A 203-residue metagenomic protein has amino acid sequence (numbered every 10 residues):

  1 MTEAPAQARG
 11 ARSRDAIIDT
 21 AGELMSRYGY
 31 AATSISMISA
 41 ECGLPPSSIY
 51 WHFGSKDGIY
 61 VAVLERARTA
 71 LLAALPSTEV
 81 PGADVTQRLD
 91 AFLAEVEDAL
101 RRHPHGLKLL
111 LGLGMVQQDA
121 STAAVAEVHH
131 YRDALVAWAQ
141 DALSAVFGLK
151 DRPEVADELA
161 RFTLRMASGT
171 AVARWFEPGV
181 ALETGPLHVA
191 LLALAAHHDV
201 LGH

Functional and structural regions predicted by a protein language model:
M1-R12, S144, K150, D199-H203: N-terminal intrinsically disordered/low-complexity leader segments
A16, T20-G58, A62: Helix-turn-helix
A62, P76-G106, R152-T163: Hydrophobic alpha-helical connector segments
T69-L72, S77, Q87, R102 (+3 more regions): Amphipathic alpha-helical packing segments from all-alpha helical-bundle domains
T78, G114-Q118, R174-P178: Secondary-structure edge/capping motif, primarily at the C-terminal ends of alpha-helices and the immediately following
R101-A126: Amphipathic alpha-helical segments used for helix-helix packing
L111-G114, R152-R174, T184-L194: Hydrophobic alpha-helical segments that form the core of small-molecule binding pockets and/or dimer interfaces
